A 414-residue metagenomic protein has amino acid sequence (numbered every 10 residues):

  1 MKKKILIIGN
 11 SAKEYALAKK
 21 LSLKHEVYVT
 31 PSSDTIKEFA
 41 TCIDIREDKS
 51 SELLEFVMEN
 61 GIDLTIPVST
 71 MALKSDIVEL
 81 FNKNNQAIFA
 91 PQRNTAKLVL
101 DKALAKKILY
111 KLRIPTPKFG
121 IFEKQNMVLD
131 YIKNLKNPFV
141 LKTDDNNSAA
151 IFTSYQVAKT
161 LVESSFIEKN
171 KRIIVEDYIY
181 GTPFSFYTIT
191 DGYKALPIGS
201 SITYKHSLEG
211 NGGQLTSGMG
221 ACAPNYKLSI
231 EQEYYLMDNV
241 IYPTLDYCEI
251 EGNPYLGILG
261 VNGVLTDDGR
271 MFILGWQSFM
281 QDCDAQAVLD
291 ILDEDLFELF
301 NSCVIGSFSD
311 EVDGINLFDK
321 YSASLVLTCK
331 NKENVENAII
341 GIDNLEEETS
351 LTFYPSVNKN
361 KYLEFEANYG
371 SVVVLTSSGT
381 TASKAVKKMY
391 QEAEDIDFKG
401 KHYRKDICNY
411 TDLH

Functional and structural regions predicted by a protein language model:
M1-R93: ATP-binding N-terminal substructure of ATP-dependent carboxylate-amine bond-forming enzymes
K37-T41, K97-A103, L208-G210: Short, charged, surface-exposed secondary-structure boundary motifs
E52, A158-T160, E333-V335, T380-K387: Short, conserved charged micro-motifs
F89-A150, Q156: A conserved helix-loop-beta module that forms one wall/lid of the active-site cleft in ATP-utilizing catalytic domains
A149-Q286: Internal nucleotide-binding/catalytic subdomain
M237-L259, Q277-E348, N358-N360: Active-site "cap" helix and flanking loop/linker of ATP-utilizing ligase/carboxylase catalytic domains
N358-Y362, E366-H414: Generic C-terminus detector
